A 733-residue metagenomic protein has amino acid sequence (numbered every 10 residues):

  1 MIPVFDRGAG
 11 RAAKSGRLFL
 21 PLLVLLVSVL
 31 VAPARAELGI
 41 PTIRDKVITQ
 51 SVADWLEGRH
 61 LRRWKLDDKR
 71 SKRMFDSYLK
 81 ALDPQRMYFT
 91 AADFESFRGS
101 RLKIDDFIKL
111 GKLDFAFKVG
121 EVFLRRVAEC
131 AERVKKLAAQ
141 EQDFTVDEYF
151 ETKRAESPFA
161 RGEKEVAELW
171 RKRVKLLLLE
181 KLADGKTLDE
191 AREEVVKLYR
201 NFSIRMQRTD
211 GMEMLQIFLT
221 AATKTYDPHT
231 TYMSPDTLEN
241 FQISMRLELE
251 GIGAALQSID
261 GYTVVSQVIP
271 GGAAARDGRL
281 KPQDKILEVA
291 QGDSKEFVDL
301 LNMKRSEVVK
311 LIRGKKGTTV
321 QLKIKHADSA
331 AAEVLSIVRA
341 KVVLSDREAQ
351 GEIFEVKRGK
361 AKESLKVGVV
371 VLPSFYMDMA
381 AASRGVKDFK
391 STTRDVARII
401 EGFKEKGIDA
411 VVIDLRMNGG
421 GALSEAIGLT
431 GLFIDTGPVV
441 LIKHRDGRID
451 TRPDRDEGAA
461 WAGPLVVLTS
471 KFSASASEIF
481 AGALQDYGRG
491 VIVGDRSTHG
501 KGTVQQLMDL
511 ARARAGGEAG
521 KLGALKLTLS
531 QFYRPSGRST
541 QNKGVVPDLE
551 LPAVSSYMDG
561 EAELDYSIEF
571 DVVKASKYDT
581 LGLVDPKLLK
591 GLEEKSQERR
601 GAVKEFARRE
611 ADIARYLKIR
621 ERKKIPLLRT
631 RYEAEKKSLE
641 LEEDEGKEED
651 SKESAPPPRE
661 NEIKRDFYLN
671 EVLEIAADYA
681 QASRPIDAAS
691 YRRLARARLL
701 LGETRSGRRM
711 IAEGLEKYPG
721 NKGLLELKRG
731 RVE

Functional and structural regions predicted by a protein language model:
A36-P41, D54-D67, S71, I204-G211 (+5 more regions): Cleft-lining beta-strand/loop regions that shape enzyme active-site pockets
W64, K80-A81, L102, K112 (+6 more regions): PDZ/PDZ-like domain segments forming the peptide/carboxylate-binding groove, activating on the N-terminal beta-strands
K186-K197, R534-S683: Conserved functional hotspot residues or short segments at active or partner-binding sites across diverse domains
